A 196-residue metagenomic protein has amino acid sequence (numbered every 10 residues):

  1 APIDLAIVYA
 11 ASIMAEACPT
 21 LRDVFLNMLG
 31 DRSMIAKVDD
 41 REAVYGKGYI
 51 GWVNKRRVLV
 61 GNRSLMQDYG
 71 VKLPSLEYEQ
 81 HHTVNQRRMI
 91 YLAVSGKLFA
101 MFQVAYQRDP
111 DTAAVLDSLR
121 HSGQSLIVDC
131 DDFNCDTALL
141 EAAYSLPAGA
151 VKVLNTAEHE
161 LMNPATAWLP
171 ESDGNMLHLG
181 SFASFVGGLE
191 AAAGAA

Functional and structural regions predicted by a protein language model:
P2-Y45, Q67-Y69, L76-Y78: ATP-binding catalytic core of ATPases
A15, R88-S95: Short conserved beta-strand segments at catalytic cores or DNA/RNA-binding microdomains of nucleic-acid binding
R41-G48, S64, H82-N85: ATP-binding glycine-rich phosphate-binding loop
V53-K55, V94-A196: Conserved ATP-binding TGD loop and adjacent catalytic N/P-domain core of P-type ATPases
N62-R63, G70-K72, V104: Surface loops and adjacent helix of pleckstrin homology
V84-Y91, Q124-S125: Helix-loop-beta junctions that constitute the ligand-sensing/allosteric loops of cytosolic regulatory sensor domains
